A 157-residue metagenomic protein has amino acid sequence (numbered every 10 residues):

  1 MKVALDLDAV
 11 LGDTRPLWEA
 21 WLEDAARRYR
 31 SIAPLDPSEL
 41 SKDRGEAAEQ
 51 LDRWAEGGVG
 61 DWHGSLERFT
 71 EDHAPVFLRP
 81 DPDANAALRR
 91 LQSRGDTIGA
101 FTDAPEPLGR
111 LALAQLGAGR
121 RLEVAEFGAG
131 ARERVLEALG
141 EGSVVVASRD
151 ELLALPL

Functional and structural regions predicted by a protein language model:
M1-P82: N-terminal helical cap/lid subdomain that shapes the substrate entry/recognition surface in HAD-like hydrolases
L17, E106-L108, G130: Short alpha-helical
W21, L108-L111: Phosphate- and divalent-cation-binding pockets in alpha/beta enzyme and binding domains that engage nucleotide-derived
A25, Q50-R53, R90, A112 (+1 more regions): Residues within well-ordered alpha helices
D72-G99, R110: Short, acidic loop-to-helix structural element flanking the phosphoryl-transfer center in phosphate-processing enzymes
Q92, R110-L157: Asp-based, Mg2+/Mn2+-dependent phosphohydrolase catalytic module
G99-A100, V145: Structural beta-sheet core signal
T102-A104: Conserved phosphate-coupling serine/threonine residues in phosphotransfer and NTP-handling enzymes
